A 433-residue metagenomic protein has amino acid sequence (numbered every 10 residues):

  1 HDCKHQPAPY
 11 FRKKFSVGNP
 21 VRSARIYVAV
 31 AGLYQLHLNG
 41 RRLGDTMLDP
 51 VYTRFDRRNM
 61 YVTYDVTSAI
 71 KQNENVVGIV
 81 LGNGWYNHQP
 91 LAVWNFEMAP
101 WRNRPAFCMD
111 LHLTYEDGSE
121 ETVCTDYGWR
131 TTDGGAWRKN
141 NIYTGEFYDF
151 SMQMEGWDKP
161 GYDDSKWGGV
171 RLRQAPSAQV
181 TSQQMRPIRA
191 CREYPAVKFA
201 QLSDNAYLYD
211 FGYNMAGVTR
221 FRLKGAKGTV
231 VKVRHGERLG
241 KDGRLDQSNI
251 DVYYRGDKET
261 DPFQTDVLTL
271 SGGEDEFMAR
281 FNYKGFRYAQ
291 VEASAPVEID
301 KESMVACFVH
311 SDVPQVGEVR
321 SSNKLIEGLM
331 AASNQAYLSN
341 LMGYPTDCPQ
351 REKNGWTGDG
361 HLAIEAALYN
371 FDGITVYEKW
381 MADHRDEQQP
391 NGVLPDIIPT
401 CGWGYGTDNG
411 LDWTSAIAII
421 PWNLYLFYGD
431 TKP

Functional and structural regions predicted by a protein language model:
H1-R351, G358-D359, T375-E378, P395-Y405 (+1 more regions): Extracellular/oxidizing-compartment recognition motifs
G32, Q335, S339, Y369-P390 (+1 more regions): Glycine-rich, acidic and aromatic/proline-enriched surface loops and short helix-turn segments that act as binding
R351, G355, A367, M381: Functionally critical mobile loop/hinge segments
K353-G360, D386-I398, Y405-P421, Y425: Aromatic-lined, polymer-binding surfaces characteristic of secreted/periplasmic polysaccharide-degrading enzymes
L362-G373, I417-P433: Well-ordered alpha-helical scaffold segments within catalytic/enzyme domains
